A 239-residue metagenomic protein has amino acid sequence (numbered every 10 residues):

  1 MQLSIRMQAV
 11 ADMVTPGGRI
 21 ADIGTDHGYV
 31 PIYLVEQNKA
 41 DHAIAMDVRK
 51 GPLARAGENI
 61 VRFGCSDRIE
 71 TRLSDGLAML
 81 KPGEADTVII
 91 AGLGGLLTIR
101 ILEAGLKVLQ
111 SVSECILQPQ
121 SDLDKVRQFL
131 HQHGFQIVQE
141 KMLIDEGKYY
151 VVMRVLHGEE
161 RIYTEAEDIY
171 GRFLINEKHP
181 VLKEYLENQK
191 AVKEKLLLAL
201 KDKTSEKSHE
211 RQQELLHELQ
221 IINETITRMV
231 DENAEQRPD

Functional and structural regions predicted by a protein language model:
Q2-G17: Conserved alpha-helix/loop element of class I SAM-dependent methyltransferases that forms part of the SAM/SAH-binding
G17-D26: Conserved class I S-adenosyl-L-methionine
G28, I32: Glycine-rich SAM-binding Motif I of class I
H42-D47: Conserved SAM-binding motif I beta-strand of class I
K50, A54-G83: S-adenosyl-L-methionine
E84-G92: Short SAM/SAH-binding signature in class I
A104-R154: C-terminal substrate-binding/active-site "lid" region of AdoMet-derived donor-dependent transferases
A166-D239: An accessory alpha-helical subdomain
